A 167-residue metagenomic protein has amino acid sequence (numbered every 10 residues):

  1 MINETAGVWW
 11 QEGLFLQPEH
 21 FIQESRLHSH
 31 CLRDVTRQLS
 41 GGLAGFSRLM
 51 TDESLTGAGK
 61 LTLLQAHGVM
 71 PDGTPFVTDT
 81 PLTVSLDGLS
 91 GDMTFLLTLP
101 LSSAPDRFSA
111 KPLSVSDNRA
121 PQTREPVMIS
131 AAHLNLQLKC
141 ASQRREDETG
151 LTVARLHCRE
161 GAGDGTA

Functional and structural regions predicted by a protein language model:
M1, A110-P112, A167: Short intrinsically disordered, low-complexity coil segments enriched in acidic
I2-S109: Glycine-rich, compositionally biased intrinsically disordered regions
L86-L89, D106-F108, L113, R119-Q122 (+1 more regions): Extended, low-complexity, amphipathic alpha-helical coiled-coil/linker regions that act as scaffolds and localization
S116-A167: Mixed-charge (acidic/basic) macromolecular-recognition segments
